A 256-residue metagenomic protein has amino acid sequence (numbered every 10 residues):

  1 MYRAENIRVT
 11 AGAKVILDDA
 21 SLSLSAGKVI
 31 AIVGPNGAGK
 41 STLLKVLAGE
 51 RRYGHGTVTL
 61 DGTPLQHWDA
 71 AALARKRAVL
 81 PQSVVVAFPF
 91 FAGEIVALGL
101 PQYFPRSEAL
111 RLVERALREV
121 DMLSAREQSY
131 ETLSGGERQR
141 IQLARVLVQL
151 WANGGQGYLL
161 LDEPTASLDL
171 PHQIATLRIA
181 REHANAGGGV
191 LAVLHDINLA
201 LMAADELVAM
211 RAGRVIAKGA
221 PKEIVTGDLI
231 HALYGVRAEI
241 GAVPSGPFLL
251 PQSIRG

Functional and structural regions predicted by a protein language model:
Y2, I16-D19: Conserved structural motif at the start of ABC-family nucleotide-binding domains
V33-P35: The feature captures the beta-strand-to-loop junction immediately N-terminal to the Walker
A48: Helix-to-loop junction immediately C-terminal to a conserved catalytic motif
G56-P64: Conserved ABC transporter NBD signature motif
L110-A125, L147: Conserved ABC ATPase "signature" region
L159-E163: Catalytic Walker B motif of ABC-type/P-loop ATPase nucleotide-binding domains
H231-G256: ABC ATPase nucleotide-binding domains
